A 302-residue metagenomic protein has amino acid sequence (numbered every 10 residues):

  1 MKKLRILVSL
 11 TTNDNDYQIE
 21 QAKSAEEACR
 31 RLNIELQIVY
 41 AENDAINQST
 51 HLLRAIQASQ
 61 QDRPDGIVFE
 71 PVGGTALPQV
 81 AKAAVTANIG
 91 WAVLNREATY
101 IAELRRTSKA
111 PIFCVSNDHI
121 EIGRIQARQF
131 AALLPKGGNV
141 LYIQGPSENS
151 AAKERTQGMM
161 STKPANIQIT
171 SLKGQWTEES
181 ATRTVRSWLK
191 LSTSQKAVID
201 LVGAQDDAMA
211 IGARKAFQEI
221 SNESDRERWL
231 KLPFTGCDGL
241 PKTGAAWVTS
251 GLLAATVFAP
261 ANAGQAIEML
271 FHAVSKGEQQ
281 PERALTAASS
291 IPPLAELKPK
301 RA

Functional and structural regions predicted by a protein language model:
K2-L4, I143, T162-K163, F258-A302: Hinge/cleft segment of the Venus flytrap/periplasmic-binding protein
R5-S24, A28, L36-A58, E70-T75 (+2 more regions): Extracytoplasmic "Venus flytrap"
Y17-L32, H51, I122-Q126, S150-I167 (+3 more regions): Short, solvent-exposed amphipathic alpha-helices that sit in or adjacent to ligand/effector-binding or catalytic
R30-A45, N139-Y142, K163-T182, K231: Short beta-strand elements in bilobed, periplasmic/extracellular small-molecule ligand-binding domains
Q48, L52, F113-V140, A181 (+2 more regions): Hydrophobic alpha-helical segments within soluble ligand-binding/sensing domains
S49-E103, D207-A210: Beta-alpha junction/loop-to-helix N-cap segments that form part of ligand/metal-binding clefts
F69-A87, M159, T170, G174-A246: Hydrophobic alpha-helical
Q79-E121, P241-T249: Flexible loop/hinge segments that line or gate small-molecule binding clefts
